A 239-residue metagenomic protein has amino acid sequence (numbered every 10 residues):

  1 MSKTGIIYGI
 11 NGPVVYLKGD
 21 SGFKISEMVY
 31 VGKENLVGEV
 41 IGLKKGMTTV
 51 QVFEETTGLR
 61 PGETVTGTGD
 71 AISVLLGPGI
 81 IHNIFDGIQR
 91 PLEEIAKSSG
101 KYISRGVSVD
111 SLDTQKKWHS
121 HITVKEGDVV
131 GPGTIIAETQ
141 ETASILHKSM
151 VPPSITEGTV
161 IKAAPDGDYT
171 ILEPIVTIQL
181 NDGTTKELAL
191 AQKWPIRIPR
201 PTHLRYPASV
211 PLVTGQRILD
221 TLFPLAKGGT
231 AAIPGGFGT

Functional and structural regions predicted by a protein language model:
M1-A96, K101-S104: N-terminal accessory targeting/assembly segments
P13-K18, T49-E54, T114-K125, T159-A164 (+1 more regions): Short alpha-helix capping/helix-loop boundary micro-motifs
D20, E34, D70-A71, Q89 (+4 more regions): Short, surface-exposed secondary-structure boundary micro-motifs
S21, T57, I72, I122 (+3 more regions): Residue "hotspots" at secondary-structure boundaries inside conserved domains
G42-T48, P78-Q89, I145-D166, T185-P201: Short, compositionally biased
K97-P153, T170-T230: P-loop NTPase nucleotide-binding/switch module
I233: Hydrophobic anchor at the beta1->P-loop junction of P-loop NTPases
T239: ATP-binding Walker
